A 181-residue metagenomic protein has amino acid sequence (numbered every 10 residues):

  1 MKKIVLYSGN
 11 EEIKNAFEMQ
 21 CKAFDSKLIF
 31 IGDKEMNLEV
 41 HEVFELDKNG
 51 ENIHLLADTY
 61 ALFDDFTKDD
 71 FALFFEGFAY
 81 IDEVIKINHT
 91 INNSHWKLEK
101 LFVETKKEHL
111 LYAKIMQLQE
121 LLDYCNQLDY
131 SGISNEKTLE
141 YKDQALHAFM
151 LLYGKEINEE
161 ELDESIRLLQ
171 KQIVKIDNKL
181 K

Functional and structural regions predicted by a protein language model:
M1-L46, C125, D143-L152, I166-I176: N-terminal, charge-rich interaction modules
K3-Y7, A57-D64, L118: Short, structured motif recognition centered on aromatic/hydrophobic residues
V43-Y60, D65: Short, structured active-site "lid" loops
K48-H54, E104-M116: A polyampholytic, Gly/Pro-enriched intrinsically disordered region
T67-F75: Long, hydrophobic/aromatic-enriched structural stretches that serve as scaffold segments
F74-L111: Ser/Thr/Gly-rich flexible loops in soluble cytosolic domains mediating phosphotransfer, phosphorylation
A79-I87, E160-S165, L169, I176-K179: Eukaryotic interaction-scaffold segments
K114-E161: Charged/polar low-complexity intrinsically disordered segments, enriched in acidic residues
